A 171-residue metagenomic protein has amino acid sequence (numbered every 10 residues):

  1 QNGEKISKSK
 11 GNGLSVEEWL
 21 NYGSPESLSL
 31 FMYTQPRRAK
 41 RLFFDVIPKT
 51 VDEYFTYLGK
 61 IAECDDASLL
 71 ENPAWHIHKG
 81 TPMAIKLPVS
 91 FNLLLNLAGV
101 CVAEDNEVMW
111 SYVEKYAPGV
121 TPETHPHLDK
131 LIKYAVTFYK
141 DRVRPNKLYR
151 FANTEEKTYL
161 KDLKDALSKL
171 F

Functional and structural regions predicted by a protein language model:
N2-K140: Catalytic adenosine-cofactor/nucleotide-binding cores of aminoacyl-tRNA synthetases and other
K115-F171: Basic, alpha-helical terminal appendages of large translation-related enzymes
